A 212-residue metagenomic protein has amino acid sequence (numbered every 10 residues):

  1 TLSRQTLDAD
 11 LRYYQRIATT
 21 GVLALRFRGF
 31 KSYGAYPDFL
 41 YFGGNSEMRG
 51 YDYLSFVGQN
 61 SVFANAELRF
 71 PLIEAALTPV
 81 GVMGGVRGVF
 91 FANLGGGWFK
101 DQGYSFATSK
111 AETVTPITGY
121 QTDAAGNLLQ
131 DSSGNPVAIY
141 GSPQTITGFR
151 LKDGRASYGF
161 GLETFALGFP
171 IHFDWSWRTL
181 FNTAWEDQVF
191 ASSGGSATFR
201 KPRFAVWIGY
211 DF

Functional and structural regions predicted by a protein language model:
T1-F212: C-terminal transmembrane beta-barrel domains of outer membrane proteins
